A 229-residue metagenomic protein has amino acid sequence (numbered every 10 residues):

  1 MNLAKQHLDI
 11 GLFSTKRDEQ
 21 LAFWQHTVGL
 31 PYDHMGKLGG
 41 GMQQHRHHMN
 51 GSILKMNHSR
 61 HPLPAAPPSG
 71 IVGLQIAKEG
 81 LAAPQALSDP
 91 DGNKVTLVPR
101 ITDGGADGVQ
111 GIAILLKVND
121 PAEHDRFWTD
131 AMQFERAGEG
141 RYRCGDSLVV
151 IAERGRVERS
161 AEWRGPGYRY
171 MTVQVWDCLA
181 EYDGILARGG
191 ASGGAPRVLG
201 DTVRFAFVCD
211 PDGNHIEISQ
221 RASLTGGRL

Functional and structural regions predicted by a protein language model:
M1-H34, R46-G138, Y142-G194, V198 (+2 more regions): Glyoxalase I/VOC metalloenzyme domain signal
G39-G41, H61-P62: Short coil/turn segments at the loop-to-beta-strand junctions that recur within blades of beta-propeller repeat folds
